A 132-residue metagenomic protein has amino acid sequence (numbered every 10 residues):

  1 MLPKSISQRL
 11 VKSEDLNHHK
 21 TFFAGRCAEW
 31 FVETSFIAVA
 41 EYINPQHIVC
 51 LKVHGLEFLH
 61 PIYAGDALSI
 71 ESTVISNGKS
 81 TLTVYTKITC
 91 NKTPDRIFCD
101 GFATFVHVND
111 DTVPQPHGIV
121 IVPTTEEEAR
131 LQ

Functional and structural regions predicted by a protein language model:
M1-C50, V106-Q132: Hot-dog-fold acyl-thioester-processing enzymes
S5, F58, Y63-A64, I75-Q132: HotDog/MaoC-like acyl-thioester-processing domains
L10, E14-D15, G55, I62 (+1 more regions): Generic hydrophobic-segment detector
K20, A28, G55, C99-F102: Generic intrinsically disordered, low-complexity segments enriched for polar/acidic and small residues
P45-A64: Small beta-barrel nucleic-acid-binding modules, principally OB-folds
